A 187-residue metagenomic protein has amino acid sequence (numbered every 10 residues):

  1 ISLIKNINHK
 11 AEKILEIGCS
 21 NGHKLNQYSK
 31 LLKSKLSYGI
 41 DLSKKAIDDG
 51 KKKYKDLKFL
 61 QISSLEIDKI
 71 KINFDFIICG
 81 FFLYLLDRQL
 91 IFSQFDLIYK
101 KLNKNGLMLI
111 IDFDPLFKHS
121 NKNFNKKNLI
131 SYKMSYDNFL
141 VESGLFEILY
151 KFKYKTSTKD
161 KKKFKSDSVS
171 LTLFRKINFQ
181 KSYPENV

Functional and structural regions predicted by a protein language model:
I1-E12, E16-D68, Q89-S93, L97 (+1 more regions): Class I (Rossmann-like) S-adenosyl-L-methionine-dependent methyltransferase catalytic domain, capturing the SAM-binding
I78: A conserved beta-strand element that flanks and buttresses the S-adenosyl-L-methionine
F81-L85: Short catalytic micro-motifs in class I SAM-dependent methyltransferases
D87, L102-N103: Helix-to-beta-strand junctions that scaffold the AdoMet/dcAdoMet cofactor pocket in Class I SAM-dependent enzymes
